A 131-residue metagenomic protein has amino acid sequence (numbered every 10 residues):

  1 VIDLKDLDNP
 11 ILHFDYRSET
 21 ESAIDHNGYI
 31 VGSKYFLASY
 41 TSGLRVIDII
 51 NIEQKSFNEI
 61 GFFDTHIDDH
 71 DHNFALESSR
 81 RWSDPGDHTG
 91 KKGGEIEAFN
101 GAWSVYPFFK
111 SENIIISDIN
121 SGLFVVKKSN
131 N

Functional and structural regions predicted by a protein language model:
V1-N131: Feature marking well-ordered beta-strand scaffolds used for ligand recognition
